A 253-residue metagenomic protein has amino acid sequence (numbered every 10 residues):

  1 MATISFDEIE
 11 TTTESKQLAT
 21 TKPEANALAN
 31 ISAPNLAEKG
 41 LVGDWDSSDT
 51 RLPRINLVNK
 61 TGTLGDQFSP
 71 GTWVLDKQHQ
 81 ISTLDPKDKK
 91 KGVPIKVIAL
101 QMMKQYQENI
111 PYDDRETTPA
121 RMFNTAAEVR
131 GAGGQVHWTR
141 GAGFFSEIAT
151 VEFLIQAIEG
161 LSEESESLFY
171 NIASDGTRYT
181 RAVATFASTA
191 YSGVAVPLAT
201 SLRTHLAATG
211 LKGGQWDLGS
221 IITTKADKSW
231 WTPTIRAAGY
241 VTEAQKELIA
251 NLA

Functional and structural regions predicted by a protein language model:
A2-D175, K225-T232, A238-Y240: OB-fold ssDNA-binding interfaces and closely related basic DNA-contact patches used across DNA replication/repair
L100-M103, T185-A187, W216: Extended, compositionally biased low-complexity polar/Lys-Gly-rich tracts and adjacent boundary/linker regions are
A120-A132, Y191-A195, A207-G213: Short linear motifs at secondary-structure transitions and domain/linker junctions
E147-F153, T180-A182, K212-W216: Generic beta-strand structural signal
I158-L202: Short acidic, glycine/tyrosine-flanked loop/strand segments centered on an H-E-D-like triad
V196-A253: Long, compositionally biased interface segments
